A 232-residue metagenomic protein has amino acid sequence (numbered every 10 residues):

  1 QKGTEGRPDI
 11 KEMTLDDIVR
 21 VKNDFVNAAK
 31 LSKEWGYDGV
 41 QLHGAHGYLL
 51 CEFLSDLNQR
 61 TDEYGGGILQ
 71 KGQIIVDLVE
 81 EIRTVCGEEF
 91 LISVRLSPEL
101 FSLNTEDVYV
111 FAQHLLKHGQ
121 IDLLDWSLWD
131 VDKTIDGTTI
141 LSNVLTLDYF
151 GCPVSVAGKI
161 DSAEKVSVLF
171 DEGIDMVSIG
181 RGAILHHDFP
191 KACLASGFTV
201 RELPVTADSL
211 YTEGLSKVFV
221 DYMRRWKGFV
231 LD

Functional and structural regions predicted by a protein language model:
Q1-D232: Flavin-dependent oxidoreductase catalytic cores
